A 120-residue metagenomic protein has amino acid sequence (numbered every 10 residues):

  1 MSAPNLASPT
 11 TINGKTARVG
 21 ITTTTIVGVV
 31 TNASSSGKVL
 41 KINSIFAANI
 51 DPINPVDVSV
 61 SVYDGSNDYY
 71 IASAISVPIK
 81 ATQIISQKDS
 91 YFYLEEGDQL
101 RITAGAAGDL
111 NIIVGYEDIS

Functional and structural regions predicted by a protein language model:
M1-K38, A104-S120: C-terminal interaction-tip segments
G28, S44, I85-K88: Short structured motifs
G37-K41, I53-D57, Y69, D109-L110: Short acidic/proline- and small/hydrophobic-mixed sequence motifs that coincide with surface turns and coil-to-beta
K38-S44, Y93-E96: Short, solvent-exposed loop/turn segments enriched in Ser/Thr/Gly
N43-A48, Q99-I102: Buried hydrophobic-core signal for structured, non-transmembrane domains
A47-I53, G65, G105-A107: Short solvent-exposed strand-capping/beta-turn motif centered on an Asx-Ser/Thr pair
V60-D64, Y116: Conserved aromatic beta-strand anchor motif in extracellular beta-sandwich/beta-rich domains
S66-Q99: Intrinsically disordered, low-complexity Pro/Gly/Ser/Thr-rich segments with frequent PxxP/GP/PP motifs and embedded
